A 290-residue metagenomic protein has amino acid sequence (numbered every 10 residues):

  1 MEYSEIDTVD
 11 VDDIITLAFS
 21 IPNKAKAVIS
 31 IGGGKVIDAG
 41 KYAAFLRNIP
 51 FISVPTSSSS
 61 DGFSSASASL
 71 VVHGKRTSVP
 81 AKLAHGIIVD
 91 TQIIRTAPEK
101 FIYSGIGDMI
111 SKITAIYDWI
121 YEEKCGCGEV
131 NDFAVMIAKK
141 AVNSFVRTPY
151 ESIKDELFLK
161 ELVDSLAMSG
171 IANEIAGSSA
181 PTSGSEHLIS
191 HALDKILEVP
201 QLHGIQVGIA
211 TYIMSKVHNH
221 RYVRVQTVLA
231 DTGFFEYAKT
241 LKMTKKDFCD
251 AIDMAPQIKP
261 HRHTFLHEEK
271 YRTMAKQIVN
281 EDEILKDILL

Functional and structural regions predicted by a protein language model:
M1-A27, A97: ATP/NTP phosphate-donor binding region
F19-I29, V72-P80: A polyampholytic, Gly/Pro-enriched intrinsically disordered region
N23-A43, R47-S58: A short, small-residue-rich loop immediately preceding and capping a beta-strand
V36, I88, S185: Generic enzyme active-site microenvironment
G40, D61, T96, A192-L193: Generic hydrophobic alpha-helical membrane-span motif
F45-A141: A glycine/threonine-rich phosphate-anchoring loop and its flanking beta-alpha core in nucleotide/phosphate-binding
M109, H220-L290: C-terminal charged capping/lid subdomain of soluble metabolic enzymes
F133-M243: Active-site segments that bind and position negatively charged phosphate/pyrophosphate groups
